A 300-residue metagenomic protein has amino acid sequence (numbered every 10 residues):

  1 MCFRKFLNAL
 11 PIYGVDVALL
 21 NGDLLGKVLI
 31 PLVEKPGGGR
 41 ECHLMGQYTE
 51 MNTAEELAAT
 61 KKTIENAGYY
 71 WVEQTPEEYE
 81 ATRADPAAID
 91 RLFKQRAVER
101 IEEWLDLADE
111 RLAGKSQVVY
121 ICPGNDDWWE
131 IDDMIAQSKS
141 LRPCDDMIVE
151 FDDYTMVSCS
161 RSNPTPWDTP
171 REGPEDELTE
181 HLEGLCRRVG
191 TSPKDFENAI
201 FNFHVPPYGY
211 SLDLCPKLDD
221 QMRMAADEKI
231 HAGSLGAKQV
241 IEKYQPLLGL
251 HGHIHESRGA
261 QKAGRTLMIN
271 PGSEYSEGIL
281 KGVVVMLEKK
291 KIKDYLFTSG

Functional and structural regions predicted by a protein language model:
M1, L25-L29, I121-D132, P164-P166 (+3 more regions): Active-site environment of divalent metal-dependent phosphoester hydrolases
C2-F151: Core catalytic region of metal-dependent phosphoesterases/phosphodiesterases, especially metallo-beta-lactamase-like
F3, A18, D23, G124 (+5 more regions): Divalent metal-coordination and catalytic microenvironments
R4-N8, I12-V15, R188, M222-A225 (+5 more regions): Catalytic phosphate/metal-binding cores of nucleic-acid and nucleotide-processing enzymes, i.e., regions that mediate
K5, I148-D152, T169, G173 (+3 more regions): Binuclear metal-dependent phosphoesterase catalytic core
A87-E99, I200-Q245: Active-site-proximal segments of metal-dependent phosphoesterases and phosphodiesterases across multiple
V118-Y120, R142, T155, N198-I200 (+2 more regions): Proline-centered loop/turn at the N-terminus of a beta-strand
Y154-N198, D220-Q221, A226-L235: Binuclear metal-dependent hydrolase catalytic cores centered on His/Asp/Glu-rich metal-binding motifs
